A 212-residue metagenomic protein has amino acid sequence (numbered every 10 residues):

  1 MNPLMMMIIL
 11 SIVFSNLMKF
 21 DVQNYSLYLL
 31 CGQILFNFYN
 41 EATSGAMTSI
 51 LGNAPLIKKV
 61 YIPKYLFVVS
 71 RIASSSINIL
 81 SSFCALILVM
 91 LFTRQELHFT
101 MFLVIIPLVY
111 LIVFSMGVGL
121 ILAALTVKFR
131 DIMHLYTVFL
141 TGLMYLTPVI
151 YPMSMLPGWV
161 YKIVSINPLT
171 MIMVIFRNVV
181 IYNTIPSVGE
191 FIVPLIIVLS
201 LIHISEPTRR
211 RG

Functional and structural regions predicted by a protein language model:
M1-N24, V174, I181: Transmembrane helix-loop-helix hairpins at lipid-water interfaces of multipass membrane proteins, especially the type-1
M5-I12, Q23-F92, H134, V138: Hydrophobic alpha-helical transmembrane segments of multi-pass membrane transport proteins
I9, L29-Y39, V104-G117, G142-Y145: Small-residue-enriched core segments of transmembrane alpha-helices in multipass membrane transport and channel
I12-M18, K64, R71-F139, T184-S205: Alpha-helical transmembrane segments and their short interhelical loops
Y28, L35-N40, V69-S70, F99-P107 (+1 more regions): Short alpha-helical transmembrane interface motifs in multi-pass membrane proteins
T137-G142, V164: Central hydrophobic cores of alpha-helical transmembrane segments in multi-pass integral membrane proteins
Y145-I192: Short hydrophobic, aromatic-rich alpha-helical segments embedded in or entering the lipid bilayer of multi-pass
I204-G212: A short, hydrophobic C-terminal helix/tail in secreted or cell-surface proteins
